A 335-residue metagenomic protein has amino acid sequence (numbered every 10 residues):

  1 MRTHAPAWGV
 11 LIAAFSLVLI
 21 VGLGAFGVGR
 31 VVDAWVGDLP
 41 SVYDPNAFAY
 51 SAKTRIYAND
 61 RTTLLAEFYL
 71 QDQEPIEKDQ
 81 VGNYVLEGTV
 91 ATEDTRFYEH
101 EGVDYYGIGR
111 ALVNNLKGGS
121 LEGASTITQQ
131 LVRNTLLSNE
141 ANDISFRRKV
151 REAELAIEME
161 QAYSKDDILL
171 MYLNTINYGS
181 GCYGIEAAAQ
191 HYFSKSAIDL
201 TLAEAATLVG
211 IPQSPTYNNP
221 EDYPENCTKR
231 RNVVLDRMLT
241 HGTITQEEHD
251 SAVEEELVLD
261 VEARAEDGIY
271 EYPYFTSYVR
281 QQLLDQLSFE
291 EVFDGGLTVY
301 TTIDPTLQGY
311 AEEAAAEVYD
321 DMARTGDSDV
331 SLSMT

Functional and structural regions predicted by a protein language model:
M1-T325: Juxtamembrane regions of bacterial inner-membrane/periplasmic proteins, predominantly the peptidoglycan biogenesis
S51-A52, V330-L332: Short loop/turn microsegments at loop-to-beta-strand junctions
Y57, M334-T335: Short hydrophobic alpha-helical segments used for membrane anchoring or interfacial signaling
Q281, S331-M334: Helix-loop-helix junctions that connect adjacent transmembrane helices in secondary transporters/permeases, recognized
